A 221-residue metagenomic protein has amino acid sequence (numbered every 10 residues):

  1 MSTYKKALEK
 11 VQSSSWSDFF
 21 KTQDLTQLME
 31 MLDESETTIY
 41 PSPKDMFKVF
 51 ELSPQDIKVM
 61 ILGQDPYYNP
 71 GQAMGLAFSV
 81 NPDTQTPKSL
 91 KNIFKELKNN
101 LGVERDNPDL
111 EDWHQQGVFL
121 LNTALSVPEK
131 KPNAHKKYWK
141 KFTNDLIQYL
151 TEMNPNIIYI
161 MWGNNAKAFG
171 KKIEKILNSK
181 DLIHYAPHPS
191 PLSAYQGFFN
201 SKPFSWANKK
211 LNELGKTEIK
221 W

Functional and structural regions predicted by a protein language model:
M1-S2: Sequence termini and other peripheral, non-core segments
K5-D18: Generic N-terminal amphipathic, Lys/Arg-enriched alpha-helix
S17-F169, I173-L177, D181-Y185, P191-A194 (+2 more regions): A polyanion-binding, active-site-adjacent surface
F198: The substrate-binding groove and active-site-proximal loops of carbohydrate-active enzymes, especially glycoside
